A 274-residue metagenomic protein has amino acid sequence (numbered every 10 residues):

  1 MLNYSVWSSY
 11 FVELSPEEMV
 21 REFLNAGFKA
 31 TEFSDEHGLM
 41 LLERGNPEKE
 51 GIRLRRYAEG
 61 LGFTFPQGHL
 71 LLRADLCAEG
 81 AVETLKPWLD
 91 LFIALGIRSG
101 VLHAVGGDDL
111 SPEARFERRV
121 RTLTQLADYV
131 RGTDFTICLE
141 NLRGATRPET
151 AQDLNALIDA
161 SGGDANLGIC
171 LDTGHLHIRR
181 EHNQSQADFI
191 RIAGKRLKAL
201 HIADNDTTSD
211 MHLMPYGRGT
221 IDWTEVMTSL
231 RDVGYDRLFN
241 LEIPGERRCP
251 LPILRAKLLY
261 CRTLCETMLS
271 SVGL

Functional and structural regions predicted by a protein language model:
M1-S5, P66-L72: N-terminal small/glycine-rich loop or linker at the start of catalytic domains across soluble metabolic enzymes
M1-S5, V12-G27, G96, R121-T124 (+1 more regions): Histidine-acidic metal/acid-base catalytic patches
Y10-V12, D35-H37, L71-A74, A104-D108 (+4 more regions): Active-site-proximal loop/turn and secondary-structure-junction residues that shape catalytic pockets, frequently
E17-E18, R56-G60, T64, A74-L171 (+1 more regions): Active-site acidic/histidine proton-transfer and metal-coordination neighborhood in alpha/beta enzyme cores
A26-H37, F63-L70, A104: Short, conserved active-site loops that position catalytic residues or coordinate cofactors/metal ions across diverse
E32, Q67, V101, C138 (+3 more regions): Conserved beta-strand positions in the central sheet of alpha/beta enzyme cores
E32-R55, G107-L110: Glycine-rich, proline-tolerant flexible connector loops at the mouths of alpha/beta enzymes
G38-L42, R73-C77, D108-E113, H177-R179 (+2 more regions): A short acidic, helix-capping loop that chelates divalent metal ions and anchors anionic groups
